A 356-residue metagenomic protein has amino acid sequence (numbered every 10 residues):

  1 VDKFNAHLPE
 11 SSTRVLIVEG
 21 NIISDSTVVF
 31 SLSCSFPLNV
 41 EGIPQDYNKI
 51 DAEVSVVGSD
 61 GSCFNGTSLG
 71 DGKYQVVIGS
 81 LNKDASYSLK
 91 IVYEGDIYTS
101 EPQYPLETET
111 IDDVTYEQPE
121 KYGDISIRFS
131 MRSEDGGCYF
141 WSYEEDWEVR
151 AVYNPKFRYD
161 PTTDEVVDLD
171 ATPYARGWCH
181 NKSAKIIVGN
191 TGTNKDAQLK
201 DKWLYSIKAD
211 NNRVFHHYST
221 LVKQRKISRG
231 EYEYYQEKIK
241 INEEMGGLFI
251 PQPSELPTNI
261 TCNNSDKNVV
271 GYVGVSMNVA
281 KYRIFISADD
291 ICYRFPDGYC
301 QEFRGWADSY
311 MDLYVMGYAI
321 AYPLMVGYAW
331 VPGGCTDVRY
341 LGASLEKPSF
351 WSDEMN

Functional and structural regions predicted by a protein language model:
V1-N356: A sequence/structural signal for flexible, mid-protein segments enriched in small/helix-disrupting residues
